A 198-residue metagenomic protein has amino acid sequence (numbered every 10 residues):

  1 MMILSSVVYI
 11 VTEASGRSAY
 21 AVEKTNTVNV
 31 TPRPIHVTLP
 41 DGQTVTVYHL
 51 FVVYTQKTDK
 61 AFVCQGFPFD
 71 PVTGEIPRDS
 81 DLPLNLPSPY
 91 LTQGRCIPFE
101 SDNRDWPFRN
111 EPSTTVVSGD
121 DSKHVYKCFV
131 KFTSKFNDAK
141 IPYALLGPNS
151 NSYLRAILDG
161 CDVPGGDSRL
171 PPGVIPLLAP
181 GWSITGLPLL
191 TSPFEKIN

Functional and structural regions predicted by a protein language model:
M1-I3: Hydrophobic core
S6-P148, G160, T185-N198: Non-catalytic ligand/cofactor/substrate-binding and regulatory segments of enzyme domains
N137-G147, P164-A179: Surface-exposed patches in mature extracellular/periplasmic domains of secreted proteins
S150-D167: Ser/Thr/Pro-rich, low-complexity mucin-like regions that serve as glycosylated stalks/linkers or repetitive adhesive
P176-L177, W182-S183, L190: Cytochrome P450 heme-thiolate monooxygenase catalytic core
